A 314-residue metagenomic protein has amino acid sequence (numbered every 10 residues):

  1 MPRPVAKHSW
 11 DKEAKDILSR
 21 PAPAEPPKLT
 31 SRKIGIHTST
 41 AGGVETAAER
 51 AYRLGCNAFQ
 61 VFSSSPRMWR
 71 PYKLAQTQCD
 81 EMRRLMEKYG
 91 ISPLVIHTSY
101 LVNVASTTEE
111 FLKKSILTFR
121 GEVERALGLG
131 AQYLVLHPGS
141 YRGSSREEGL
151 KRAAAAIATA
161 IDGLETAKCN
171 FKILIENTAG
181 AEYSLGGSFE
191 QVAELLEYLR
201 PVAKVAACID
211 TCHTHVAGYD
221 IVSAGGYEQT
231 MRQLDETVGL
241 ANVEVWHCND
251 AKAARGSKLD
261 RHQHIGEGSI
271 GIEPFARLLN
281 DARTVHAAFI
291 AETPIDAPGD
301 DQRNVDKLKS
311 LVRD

Functional and structural regions predicted by a protein language model:
M1-T98, V102-E124, D314: N-terminal pre-domain/capping segments
P2-W10, K15-L18, A193-D314: Histidine-acidic metal/acid-base catalytic patches
P27-L29, E49-C56, A75-V95, R120-G130 (+4 more regions): Acidic (Asp/Glu)-rich catalytic clusters
H37-A41, S64-P66, S99-L101, G139-Y141 (+4 more regions): Active-site beta-loop-alpha junctions enriched in small/polar residues
V44, C79, S115, F119 (+7 more regions): Aromatic/hydrophobic pocket-lining residues that form the small-molecule binding cavity in soluble enzyme cores
A51, H97, S115, A126 (+5 more regions): Conserved, mostly hydrophobic/aromatic
Y72-Q76, T108, L112, G143-L150 (+5 more regions): Flexible, glycine- and charge-enriched loops at secondary-structure boundaries
E87, V104-A206: Active-site acidic/histidine proton-transfer and metal-coordination neighborhood in alpha/beta enzyme cores
